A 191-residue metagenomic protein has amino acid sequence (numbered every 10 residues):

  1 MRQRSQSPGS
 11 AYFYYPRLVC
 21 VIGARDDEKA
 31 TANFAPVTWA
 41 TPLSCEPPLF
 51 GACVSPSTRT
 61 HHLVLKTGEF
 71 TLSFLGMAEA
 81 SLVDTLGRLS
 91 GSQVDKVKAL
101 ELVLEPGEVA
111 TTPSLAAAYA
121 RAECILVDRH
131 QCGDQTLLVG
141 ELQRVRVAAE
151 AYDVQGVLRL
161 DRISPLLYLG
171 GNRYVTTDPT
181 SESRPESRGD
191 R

Functional and structural regions predicted by a protein language model:
M1-R191: Basic, polyanion-binding surface patches
